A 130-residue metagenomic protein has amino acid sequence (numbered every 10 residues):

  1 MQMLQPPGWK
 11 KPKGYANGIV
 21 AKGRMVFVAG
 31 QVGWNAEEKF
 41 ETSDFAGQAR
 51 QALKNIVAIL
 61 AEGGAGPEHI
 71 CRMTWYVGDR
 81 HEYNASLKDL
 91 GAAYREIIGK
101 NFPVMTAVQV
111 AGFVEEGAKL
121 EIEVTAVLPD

Functional and structural regions predicted by a protein language model:
M1-C71, V77-D130: N-terminal presequence-like segments and the immediate start of the first folded domain
